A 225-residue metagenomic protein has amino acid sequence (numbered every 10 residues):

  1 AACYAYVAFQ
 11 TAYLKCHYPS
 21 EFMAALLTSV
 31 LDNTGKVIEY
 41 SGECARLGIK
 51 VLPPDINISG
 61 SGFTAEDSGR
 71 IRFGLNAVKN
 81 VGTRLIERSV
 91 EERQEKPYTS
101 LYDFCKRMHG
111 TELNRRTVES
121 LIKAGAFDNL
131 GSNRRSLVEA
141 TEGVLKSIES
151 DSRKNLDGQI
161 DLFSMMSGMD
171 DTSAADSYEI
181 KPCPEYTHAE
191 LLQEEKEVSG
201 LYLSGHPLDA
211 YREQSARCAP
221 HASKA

Functional and structural regions predicted by a protein language model:
A1-A225: Noncatalytic, beta-rich nucleic-acid-contacting surfaces in large DNA/RNA-processing enzymes
